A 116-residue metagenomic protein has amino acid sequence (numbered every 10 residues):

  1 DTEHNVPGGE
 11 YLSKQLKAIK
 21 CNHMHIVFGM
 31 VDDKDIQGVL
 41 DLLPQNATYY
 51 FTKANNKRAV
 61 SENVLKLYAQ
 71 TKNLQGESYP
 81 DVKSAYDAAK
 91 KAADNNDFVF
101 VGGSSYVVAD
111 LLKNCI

Functional and structural regions predicted by a protein language model:
D1, Y49, V101-S104: Residue-level signal for inorganic ion chemistry
T2-T48: Nucleotide phosphate-binding/pyrophosphate-handling subdomain across enzymes that bind or process nucleotide phosphates
G9, I36-G38, S61-E62, D110-K113: Short glycine-/acidic-enriched loop or helix-start segments at secondary-structure transitions that form or flank
M24-I26, D97-V101: Generic beta-sheet signal
F28-D32, T52-A54, G103: Cofactor-binding loop segments of dinucleotide-utilizing enzymes, especially the Rossmann-like FAD- and NAD(P)+-binding
L40-F98: C-terminal helical cap/extension that packs against the catalytic core of soluble nucleotide-cofactor enzymes
S104-I116: Glycine/aspartate-rich loop-and-adjacent alpha/beta segment that forms the canonical ThDP
